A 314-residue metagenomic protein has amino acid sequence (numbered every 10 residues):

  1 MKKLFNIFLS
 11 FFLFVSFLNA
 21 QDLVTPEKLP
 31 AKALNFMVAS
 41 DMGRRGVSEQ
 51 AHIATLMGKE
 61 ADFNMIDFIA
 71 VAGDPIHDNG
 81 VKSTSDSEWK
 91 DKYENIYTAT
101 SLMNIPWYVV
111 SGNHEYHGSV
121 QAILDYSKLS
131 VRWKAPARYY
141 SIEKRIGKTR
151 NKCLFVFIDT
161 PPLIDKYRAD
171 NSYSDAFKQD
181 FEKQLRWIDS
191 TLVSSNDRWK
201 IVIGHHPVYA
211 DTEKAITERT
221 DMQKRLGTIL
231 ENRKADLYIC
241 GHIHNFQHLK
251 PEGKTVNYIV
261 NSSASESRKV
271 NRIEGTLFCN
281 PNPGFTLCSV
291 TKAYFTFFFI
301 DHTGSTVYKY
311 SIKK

Functional and structural regions predicted by a protein language model:
M1-D22: Bacterial Sec-dependent N-terminal signal peptides
N19-E88: N-terminal active-site segment of His-dependent metallophosphoesterases
P30, H77-W199, A215-D221, R225-L237 (+2 more regions): Extended active-site neighborhood of metal-dependent phosphoesterases/phosphodiesterases
F36-V38, I69-V71, V109, V202 (+1 more regions): Residue-level marker for buried hydrophobic side chains located in beta-strands that build the well-ordered beta-sheet
S40-D41, G73-D74, I158, G204 (+1 more regions): Active-site flanking residues adjacent to catalytic metal/cofactor-binding acidic residues
S195-D211: Short acidic, glycine-rich surface-loop motifs adjacent to enzyme active sites
G304-T306: Residue-level signal for glycine
